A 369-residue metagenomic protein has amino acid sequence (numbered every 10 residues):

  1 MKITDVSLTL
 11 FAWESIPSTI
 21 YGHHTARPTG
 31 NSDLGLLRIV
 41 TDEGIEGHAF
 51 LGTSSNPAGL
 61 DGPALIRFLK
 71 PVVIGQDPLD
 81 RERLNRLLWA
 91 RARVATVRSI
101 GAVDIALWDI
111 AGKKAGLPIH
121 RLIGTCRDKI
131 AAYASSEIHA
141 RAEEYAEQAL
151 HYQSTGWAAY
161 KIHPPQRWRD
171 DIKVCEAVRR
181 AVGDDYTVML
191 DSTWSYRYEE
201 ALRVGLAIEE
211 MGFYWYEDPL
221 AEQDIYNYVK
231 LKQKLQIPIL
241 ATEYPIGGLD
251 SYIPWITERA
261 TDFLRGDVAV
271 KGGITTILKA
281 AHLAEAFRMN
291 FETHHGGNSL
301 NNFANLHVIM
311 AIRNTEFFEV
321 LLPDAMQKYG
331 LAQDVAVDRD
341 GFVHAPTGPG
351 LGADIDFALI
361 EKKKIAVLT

Functional and structural regions predicted by a protein language model:
M1-H48, S54, P323-Y329: Structured beta-strand/loop patches that form or line metal/cofactor-binding pockets in enzymes
I3, G44, L69, V103 (+8 more regions): Conserved, mostly hydrophobic/aromatic
D5, V40-K114: Metal- or metallocofactor-binding catalytic centers and their adjacent structured scaffolds across diverse enzyme
T25-G30, A95, S99, P349: Short Gly/Pro-enriched turn/cap motifs at secondary-structure boundaries
I100, H163-R167, T193-W194, E217-L220 (+4 more regions): Glycine- and other small-residue-rich loops at beta-strand/loop junctions that grip anionic moieties
G124-L235: Metal-dependent enolase-superfamily TIM-barrel catalytic cores that perform enediolate-based chemistry
L206, G212, Q223-F342: Shared catalytic-loop signature of beta/alpha-barrel
D324-T369: C-terminal extensions of enzymes
